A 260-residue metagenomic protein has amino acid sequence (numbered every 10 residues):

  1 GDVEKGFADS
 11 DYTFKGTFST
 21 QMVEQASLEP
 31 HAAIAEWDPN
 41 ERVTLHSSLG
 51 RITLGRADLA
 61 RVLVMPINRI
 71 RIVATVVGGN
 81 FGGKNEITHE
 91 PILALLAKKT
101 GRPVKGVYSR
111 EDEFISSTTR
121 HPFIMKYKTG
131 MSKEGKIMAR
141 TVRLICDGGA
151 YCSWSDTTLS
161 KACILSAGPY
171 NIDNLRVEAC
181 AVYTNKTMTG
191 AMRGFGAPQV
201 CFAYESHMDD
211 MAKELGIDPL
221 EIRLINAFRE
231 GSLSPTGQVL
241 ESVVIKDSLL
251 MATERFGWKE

Functional and structural regions predicted by a protein language model:
G1-E260: Structural alpha/beta core scaffold segments of enzyme domains
